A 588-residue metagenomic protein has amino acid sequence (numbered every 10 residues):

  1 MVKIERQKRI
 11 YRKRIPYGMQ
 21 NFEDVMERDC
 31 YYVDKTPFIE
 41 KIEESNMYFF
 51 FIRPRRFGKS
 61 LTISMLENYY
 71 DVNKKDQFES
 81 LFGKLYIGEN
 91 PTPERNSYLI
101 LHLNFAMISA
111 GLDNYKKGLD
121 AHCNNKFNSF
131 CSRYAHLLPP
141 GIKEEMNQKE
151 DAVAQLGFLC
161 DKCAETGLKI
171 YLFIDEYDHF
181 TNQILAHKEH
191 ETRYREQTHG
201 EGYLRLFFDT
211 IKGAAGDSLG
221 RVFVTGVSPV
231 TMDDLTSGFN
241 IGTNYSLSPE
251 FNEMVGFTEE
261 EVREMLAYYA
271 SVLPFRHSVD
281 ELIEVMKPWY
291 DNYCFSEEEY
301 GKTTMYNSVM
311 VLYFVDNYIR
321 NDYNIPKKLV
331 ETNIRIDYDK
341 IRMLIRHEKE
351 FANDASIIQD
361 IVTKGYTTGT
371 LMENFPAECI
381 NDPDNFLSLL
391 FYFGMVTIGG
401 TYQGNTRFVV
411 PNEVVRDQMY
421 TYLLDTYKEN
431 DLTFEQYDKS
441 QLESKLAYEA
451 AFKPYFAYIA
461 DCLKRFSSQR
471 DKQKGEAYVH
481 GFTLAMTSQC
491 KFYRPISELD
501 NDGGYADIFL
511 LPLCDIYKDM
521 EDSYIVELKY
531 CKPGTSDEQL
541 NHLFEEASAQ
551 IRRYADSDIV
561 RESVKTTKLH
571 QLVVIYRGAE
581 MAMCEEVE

Functional and structural regions predicted by a protein language model:
V2-K74, E79-G88: Walker A/P-loop-proximal flanking segment of P-loop NTPase domains
G18, D34, D71-S132: P-loop NTPase motor core
F158-E165, R193-G220: Substrate-engagement module of ASCE P-loop NTPases
T166-Q197: Conserved P-loop NTPase "ATPase switch" module shared by AAA+ and STAND
F173-D175, R205-L206, G220-V227: Structural recognition of the conserved hydrophobic beta-strand(s) that form the central parallel beta-sheet of P-loop
T231-G238, Y245-D316, I361: Amphipathic alpha-helical segments of the small helical/lid subdomains adjacent to P-loop NTPase cores
G242, Y306-A555, M583-E588: Extended alpha-helical interface modules used as scaffolds for assembling large macromolecular complexes
I559-E588: Domain-level recognition of nuclease-like catalytic cores that cleave nucleotide substrates
